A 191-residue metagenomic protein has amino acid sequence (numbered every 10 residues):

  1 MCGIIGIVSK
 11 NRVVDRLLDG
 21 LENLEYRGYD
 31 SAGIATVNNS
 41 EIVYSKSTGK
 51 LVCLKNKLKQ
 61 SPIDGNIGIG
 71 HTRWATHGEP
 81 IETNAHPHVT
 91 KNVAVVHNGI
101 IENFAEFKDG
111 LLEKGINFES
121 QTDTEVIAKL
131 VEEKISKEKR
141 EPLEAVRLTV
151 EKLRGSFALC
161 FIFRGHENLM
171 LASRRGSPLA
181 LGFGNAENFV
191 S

Functional and structural regions predicted by a protein language model:
M1-S191: Conserved short alpha-helical segments that host acidic/polar catalytic motifs at enzyme active sites
